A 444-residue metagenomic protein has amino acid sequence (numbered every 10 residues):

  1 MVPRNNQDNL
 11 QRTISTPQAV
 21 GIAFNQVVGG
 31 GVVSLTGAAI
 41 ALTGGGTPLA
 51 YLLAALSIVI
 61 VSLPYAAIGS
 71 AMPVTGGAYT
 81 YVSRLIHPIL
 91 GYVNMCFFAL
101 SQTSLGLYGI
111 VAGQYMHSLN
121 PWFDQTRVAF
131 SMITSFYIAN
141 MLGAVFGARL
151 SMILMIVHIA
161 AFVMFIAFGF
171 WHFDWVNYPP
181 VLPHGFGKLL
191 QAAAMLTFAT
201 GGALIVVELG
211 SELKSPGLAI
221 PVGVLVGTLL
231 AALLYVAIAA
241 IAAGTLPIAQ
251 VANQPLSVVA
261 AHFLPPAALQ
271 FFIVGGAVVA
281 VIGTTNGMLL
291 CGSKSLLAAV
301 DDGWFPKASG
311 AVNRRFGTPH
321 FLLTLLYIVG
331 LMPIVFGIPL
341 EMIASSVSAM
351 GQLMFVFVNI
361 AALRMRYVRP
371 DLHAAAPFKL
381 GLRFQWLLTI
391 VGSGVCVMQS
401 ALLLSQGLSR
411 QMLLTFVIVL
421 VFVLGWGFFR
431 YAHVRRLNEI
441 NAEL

Functional and structural regions predicted by a protein language model:
M1-G37, A41-G46, I58-L63, D371-H373 (+3 more regions): Membrane-interface "cap" regions at the ends of multi-pass membrane proteins
V2-R4, Y81-S83, G109-A129, E212-K214 (+3 more regions): Helix-loop-helix connectors at the membrane interface of multi-pass transporters/channels
N5-L10, T47-P48, F123, M152-Q270 (+1 more regions): Helix-loop-helix junctions that connect adjacent transmembrane segments in multi-pass membrane transporters
R12-A23, H87-A99, A129-M132, H184-L196 (+4 more regions): Select transmembrane alpha-helical segments in multipass membrane proteins
A38-A41, A50, I60-L142, F146 (+2 more regions): Hydrophobic transmembrane alpha-helices that form the core helical bundles of multi-pass secondary transporters
T80-Y81, H87, S118-W122, L225-M288 (+1 more regions): TM-loop-TM module centered on a large, flexible mid-protein loop between adjacent transmembrane helices in multi-pass
G113-M116, Q125-H172, P183-F186, V224-T228 (+3 more regions): Membrane-interface loop-to-helix entry segments
L150, A308, V312-G317, F355-Q411 (+2 more regions): C-terminal membrane-solvent junction of multi-pass transporters and transport-like membrane proteins
